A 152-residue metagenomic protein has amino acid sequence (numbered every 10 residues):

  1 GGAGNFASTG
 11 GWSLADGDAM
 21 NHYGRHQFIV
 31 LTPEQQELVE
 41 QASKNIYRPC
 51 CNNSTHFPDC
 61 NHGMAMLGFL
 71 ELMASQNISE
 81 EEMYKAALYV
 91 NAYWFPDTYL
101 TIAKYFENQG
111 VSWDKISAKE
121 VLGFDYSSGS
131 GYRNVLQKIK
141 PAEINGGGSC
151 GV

Functional and structural regions predicted by a protein language model:
G1-D18, H26, K140-A142, G146-G147 (+1 more regions): Polar/charged low-complexity regulatory segments
S8-A42, S112: An acidic intrinsically disordered interaction segment
T9, T32, T55, T98-T101: Residue-identity detector for threonine
D16-M20, C60-A65: Short acidic alpha-helix initiation/capping motifs at coil-to-helix transition points, especially at protein N-termini
H22-G24, I46-S54: Short acidic, glycine/Ser/Thr-rich loop/turn "cap" segments at secondary-structure junctions
Q27, V39, R48-P49, P58 (+2 more regions): A cross-kingdom marker for long, charged
